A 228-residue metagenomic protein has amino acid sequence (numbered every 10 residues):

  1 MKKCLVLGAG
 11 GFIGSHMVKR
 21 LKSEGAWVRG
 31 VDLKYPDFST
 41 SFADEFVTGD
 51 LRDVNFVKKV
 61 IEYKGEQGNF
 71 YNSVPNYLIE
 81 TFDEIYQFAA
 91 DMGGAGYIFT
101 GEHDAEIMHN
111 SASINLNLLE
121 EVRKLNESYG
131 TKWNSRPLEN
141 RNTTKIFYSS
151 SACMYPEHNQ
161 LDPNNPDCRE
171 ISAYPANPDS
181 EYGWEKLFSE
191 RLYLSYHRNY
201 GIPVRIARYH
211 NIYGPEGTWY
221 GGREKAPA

Functional and structural regions predicted by a protein language model:
M1-G217: N-terminal Rossmann-like NAD(P)+-binding domain of SDR-like oxidoreductases, especially those catalyzing
F56, G221-A228: Short, intrinsically disordered, charge-balanced linker/junction segments flanking boundaries in proteins
